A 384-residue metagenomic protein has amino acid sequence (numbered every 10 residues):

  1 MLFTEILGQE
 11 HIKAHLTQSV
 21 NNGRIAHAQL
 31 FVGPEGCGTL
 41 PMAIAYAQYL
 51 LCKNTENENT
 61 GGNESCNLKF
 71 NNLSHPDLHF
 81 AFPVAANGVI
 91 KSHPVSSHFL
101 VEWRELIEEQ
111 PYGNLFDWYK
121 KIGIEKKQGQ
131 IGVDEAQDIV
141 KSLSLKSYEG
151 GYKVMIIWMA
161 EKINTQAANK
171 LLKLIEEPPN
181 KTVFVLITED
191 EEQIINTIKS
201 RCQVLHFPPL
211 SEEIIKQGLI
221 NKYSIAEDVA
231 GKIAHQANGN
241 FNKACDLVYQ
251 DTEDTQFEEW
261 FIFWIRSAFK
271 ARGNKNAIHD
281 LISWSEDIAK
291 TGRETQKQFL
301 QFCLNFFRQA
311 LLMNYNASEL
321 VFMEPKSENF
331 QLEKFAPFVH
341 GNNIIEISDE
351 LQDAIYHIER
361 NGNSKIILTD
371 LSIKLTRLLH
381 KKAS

Functional and structural regions predicted by a protein language model:
M1-K69, N180-V183, E189-F302, F306-S384: Charged, glycine-rich active-site and insertion segments that engage polyanionic ligands
L2-K162, Q166: Clamp-loader machinery-focused feature within the broader ASCE/P-loop NTPase space
K141, K173, S200: Conserved adenine-binding aromatic site and its adjacent loop/helix in ATP-hydrolyzing domains
S144, N169-V183: Conserved catalytic/switch belt of AAA+ P-loop NTPases
V154-W158, L171, T182-T188: Structural recognition of the conserved hydrophobic beta-strand(s) that form the central parallel beta-sheet of P-loop
T165-N169, K297: Conserved strand-to-helix beginnings and helix N-cap segments that scaffold or border functional pockets
